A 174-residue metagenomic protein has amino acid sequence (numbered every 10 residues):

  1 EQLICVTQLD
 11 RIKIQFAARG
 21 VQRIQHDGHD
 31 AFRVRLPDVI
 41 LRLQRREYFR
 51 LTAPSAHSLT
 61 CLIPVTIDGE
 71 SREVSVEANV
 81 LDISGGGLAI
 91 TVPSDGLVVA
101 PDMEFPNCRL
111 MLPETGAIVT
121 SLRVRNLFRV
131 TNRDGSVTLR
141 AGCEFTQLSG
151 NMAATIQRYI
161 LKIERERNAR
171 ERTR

Functional and structural regions predicted by a protein language model:
E1-R174: Structured alpha-helical
